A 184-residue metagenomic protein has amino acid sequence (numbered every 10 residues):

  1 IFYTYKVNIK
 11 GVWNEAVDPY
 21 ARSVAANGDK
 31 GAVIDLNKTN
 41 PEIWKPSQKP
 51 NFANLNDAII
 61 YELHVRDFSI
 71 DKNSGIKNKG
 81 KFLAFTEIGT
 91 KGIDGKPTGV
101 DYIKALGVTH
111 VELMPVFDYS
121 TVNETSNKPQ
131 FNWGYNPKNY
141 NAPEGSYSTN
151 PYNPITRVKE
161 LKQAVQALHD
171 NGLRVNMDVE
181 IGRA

Functional and structural regions predicted by a protein language model:
I1-E87: The feature marks proteins involved in alpha-glucan
Y5, L63, I103, L113 (+2 more regions): Conserved, mostly hydrophobic/aromatic
P46-A53, P97-G107, V165: Short amphipathic alpha-helices and their capping/turn segments at secondary-structure boundaries
I59-Y61, V111-L113, V175-M177: Hydrophobic faces of well-ordered beta-strands that scaffold small-molecule active sites in alpha/beta enzyme cores
R66, V116-D118, E180-G182: Active-site beta-loop-alpha junctions enriched in small/polar residues
S74-G89, N123-D170, R183: Aromatic- and acidic-residue-enriched carbohydrate-binding clefts of CAZyme catalytic domains
F85-Y102: Short, acidic/polar
I103-P129: Carboxylate/His-rich catalytic cores and anion/metal-binding grooves
